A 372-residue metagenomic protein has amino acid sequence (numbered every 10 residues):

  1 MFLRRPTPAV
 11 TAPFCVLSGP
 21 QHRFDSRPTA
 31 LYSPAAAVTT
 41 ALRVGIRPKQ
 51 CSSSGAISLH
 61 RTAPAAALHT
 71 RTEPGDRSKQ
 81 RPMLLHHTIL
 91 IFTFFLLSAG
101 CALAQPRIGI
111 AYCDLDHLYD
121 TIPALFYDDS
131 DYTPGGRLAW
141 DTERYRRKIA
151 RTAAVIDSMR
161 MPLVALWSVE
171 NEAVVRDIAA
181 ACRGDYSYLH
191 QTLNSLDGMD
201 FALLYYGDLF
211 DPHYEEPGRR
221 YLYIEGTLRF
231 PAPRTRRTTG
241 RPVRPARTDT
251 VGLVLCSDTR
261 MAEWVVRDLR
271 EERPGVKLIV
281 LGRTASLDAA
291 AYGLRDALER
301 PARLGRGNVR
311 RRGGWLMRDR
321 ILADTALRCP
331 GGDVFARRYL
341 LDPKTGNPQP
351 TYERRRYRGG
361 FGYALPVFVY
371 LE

Functional and structural regions predicted by a protein language model:
F2, F14, F24, Y32 (+1 more regions): Aromatic (phenylalanine/tyrosine) cluster motif
H22-D25, Y32, H60, H69 (+2 more regions): Intrinsic-disorder-associated, low-complexity terminal segments enriched in Asp/Asn/His/Tyr and depleted of Lys/Arg
H87-A99: Bacterial N-terminal signal peptides
L103-A181, D185, L193-L196: N-terminal, active-site-proximal structural segment of metallo-dependent hydrolase catalytic domains
G109-Y112, P162-W167, L189, A202-L203 (+4 more regions): Structural recognition of the beta-strand scaffold that forms the well-ordered cores of secreted hydrolase catalytic
V169-D249, C256: Structured beta-strand-rich core segments of catalytic domains in phosphoester-bond hydrolases
P233-R244, R267-I279, T284-E372: Metal-dependent phosphoester-hydrolase catalytic domains
